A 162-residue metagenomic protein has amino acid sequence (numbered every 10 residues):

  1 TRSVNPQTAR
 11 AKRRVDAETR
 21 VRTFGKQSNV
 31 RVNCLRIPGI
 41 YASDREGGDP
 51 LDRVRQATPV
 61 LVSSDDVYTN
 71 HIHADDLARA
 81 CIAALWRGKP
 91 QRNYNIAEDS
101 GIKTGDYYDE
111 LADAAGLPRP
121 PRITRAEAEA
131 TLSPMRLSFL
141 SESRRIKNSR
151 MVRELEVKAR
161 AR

Functional and structural regions predicted by a protein language model:
T1-S3: N-terminal Rossmann-like NAD(P)+-binding domain of SDR-like oxidoreductases, especially those catalyzing
N5-C34: Active-site Tyr-X1-5-Lys
V15-T19, G48, G105, R145: Short, surface-exposed alpha-helical segments at coil->helix boundaries
Q27-T69: NAD(P)-dependent short-chain dehydrogenase/reductase
C34, D44, D65-A78, N93 (+1 more regions): Conserved loop-to-helix N-cap of the C-terminal "lid" that shapes the substrate pocket in Rossmann-like
A78-R136: Mid/C-terminal beta-alpha module of Rossmann-like enzyme folds, strongest in SDR-family dehydrogenases/epimerases
L137-R162: C-terminal amphipathic/interface module of NAD(P)-dependent oxidoreductases and related NAD-binding regulators
